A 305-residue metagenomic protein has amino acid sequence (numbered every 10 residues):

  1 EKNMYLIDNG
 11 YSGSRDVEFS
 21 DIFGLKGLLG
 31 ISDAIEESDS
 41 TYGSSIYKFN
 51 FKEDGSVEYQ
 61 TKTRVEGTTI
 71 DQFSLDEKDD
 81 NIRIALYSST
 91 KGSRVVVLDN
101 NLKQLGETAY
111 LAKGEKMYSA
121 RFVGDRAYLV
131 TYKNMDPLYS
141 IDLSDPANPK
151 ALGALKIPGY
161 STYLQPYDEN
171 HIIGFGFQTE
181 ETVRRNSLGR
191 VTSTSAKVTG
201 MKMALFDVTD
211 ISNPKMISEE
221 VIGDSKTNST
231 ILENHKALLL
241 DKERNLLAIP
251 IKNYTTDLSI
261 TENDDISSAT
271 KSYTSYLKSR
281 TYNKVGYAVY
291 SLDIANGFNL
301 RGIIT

Functional and structural regions predicted by a protein language model:
E1-T305: Beta-sheet-rich non-transmembrane sensory/scaffold domains
